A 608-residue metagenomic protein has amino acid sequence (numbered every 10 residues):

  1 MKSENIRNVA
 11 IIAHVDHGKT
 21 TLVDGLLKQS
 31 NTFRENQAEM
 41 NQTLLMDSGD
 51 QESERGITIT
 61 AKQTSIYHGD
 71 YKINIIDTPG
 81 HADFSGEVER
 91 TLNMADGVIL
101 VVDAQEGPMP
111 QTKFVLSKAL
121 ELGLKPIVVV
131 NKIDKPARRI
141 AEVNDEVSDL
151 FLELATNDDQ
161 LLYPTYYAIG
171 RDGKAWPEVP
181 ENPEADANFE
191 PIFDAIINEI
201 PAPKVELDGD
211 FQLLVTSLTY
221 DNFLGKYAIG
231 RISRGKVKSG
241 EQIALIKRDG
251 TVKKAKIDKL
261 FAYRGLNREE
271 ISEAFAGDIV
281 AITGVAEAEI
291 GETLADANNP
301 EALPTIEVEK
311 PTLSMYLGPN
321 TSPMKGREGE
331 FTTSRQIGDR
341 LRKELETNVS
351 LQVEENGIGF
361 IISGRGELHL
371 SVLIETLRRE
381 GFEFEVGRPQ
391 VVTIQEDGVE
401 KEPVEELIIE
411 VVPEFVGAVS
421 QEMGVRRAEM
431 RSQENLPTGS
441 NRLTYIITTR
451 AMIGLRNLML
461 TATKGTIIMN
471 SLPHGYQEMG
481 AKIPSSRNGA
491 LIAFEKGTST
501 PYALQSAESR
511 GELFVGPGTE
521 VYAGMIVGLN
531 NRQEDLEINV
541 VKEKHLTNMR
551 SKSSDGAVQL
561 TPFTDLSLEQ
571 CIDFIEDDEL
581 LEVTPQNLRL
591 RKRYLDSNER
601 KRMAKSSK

Functional and structural regions predicted by a protein language model:
M1-K608: Structural and coupling elements of P-loop NTPases
